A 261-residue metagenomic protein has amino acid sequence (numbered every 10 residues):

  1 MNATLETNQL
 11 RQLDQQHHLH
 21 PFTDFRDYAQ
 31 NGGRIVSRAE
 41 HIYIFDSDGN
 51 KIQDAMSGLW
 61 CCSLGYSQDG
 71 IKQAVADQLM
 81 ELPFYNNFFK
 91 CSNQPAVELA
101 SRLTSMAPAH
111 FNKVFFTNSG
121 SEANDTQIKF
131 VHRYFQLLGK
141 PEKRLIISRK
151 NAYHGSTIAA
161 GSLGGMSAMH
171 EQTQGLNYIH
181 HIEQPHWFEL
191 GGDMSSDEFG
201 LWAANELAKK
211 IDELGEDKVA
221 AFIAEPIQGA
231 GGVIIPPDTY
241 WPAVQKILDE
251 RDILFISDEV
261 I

Functional and structural regions predicted by a protein language model:
N2-A39, E81, P95, F199 (+1 more regions): Active-site-adjacent loop/helix segments that line or gate small-molecule/cofactor pockets in enzymes
T4-T7, K51-K140, I147: Glycine-rich loop-to-alpha-helix module at the N-terminal edge of alpha/beta enzyme cores
D14, V75, I247-L248: A generic structural signal for well-ordered alpha-helical segments
G33-A55: Active-site and channel-lining beta-strand-loop segments that bind or position nucleotide-derived/phosphorylated
S101-A221: PLP-dependent aspartate aminotransferase-fold enzymes
Q228-A230: Alpha-helical transmembrane segments of integral membrane proteins, especially multi-pass inner/plasma-membrane
I234-I261: Catalytic PLP-binding core of fold-type I/II PLP enzymes
